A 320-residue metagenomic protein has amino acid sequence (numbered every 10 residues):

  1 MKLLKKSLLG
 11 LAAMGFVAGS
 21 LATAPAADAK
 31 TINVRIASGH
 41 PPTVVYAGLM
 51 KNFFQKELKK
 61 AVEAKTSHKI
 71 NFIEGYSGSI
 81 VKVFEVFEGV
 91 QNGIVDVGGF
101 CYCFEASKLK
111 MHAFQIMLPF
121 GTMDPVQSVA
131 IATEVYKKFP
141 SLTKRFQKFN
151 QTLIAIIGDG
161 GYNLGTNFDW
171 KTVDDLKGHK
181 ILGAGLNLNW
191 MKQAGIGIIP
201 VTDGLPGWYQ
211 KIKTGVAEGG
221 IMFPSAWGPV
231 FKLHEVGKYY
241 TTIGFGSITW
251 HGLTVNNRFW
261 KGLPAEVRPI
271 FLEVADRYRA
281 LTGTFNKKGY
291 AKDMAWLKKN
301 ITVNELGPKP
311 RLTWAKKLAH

Functional and structural regions predicted by a protein language model:
M1-M14: Bacterial N-terminal signal peptides that target proteins for export
M14-A26: C-terminal segment of classical bacterial N-terminal signal peptides
D28-Q127, L142-H320: N-terminal secretory/targeting leader peptides
P125-V135: Glycine/proline-centered hinge or cleavage motifs at structural transition points of membrane proteins
K138: An active-site-proximal structural segment forming one wall of the substrate-binding cleft that immediately precedes
